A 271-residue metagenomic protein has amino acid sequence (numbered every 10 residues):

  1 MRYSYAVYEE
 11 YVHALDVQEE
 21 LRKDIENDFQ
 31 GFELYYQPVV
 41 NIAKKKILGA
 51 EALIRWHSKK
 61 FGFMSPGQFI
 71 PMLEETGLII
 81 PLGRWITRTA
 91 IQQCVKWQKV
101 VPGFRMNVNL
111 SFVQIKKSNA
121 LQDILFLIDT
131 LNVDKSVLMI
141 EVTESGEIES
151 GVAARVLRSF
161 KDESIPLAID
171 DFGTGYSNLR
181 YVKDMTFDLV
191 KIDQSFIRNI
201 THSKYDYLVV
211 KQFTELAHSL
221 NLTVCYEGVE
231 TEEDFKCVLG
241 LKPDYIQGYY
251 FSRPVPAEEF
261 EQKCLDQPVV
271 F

Functional and structural regions predicted by a protein language model:
M1-E10, K59, S111-S118, V137-S150 (+1 more regions): EAL-family c-di-GMP phosphodiesterase catalytic domain
A6-M72, N109, I169, Y226 (+1 more regions): Active-site core of bacterial EAL-family cyclic-dinucleotide phosphodiesterase domains
E26-F29, N41-A43, K59, K96-V101 (+4 more regions): Nucleotide second-messenger and two-component phosphorelay signaling modules
I42-A50, L78-A153, G228: Catalytic core of bacterial c-di-GMP phosphodiesterases, primarily the EAL and HD-GYP domains, capturing alpha-helical
Q68, M72-L73, I86-Q93, I124 (+3 more regions): Structural preference for long, well-ordered alpha-helical segments in enzyme cores
I70-L78, S195-T201: A short, internal acetyl-CoA/4′-phosphopantetheine-binding micro-motif in the GNAT/acyltransferase core
C94-Q98, I128-D129, A154-D162, K211-H218 (+1 more regions): Surface-exposed amphipathic alpha-helices with a cationic face
I124-D134, L157, K183-T186, L239: Acidic (Asp/Glu)-rich catalytic clusters
